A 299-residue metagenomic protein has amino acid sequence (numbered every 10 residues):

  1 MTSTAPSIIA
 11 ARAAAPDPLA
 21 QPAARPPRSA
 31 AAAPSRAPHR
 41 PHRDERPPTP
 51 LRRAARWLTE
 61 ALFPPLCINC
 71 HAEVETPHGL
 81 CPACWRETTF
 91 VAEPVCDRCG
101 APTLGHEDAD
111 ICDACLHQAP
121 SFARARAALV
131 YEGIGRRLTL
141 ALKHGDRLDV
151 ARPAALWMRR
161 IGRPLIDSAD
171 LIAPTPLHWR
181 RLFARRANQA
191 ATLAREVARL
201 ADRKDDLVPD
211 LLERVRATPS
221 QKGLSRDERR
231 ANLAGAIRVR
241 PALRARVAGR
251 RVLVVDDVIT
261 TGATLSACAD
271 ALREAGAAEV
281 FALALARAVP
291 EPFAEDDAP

Functional and structural regions predicted by a protein language model:
M1-P299: Glycine-rich phosphate/pyrophosphate-handling loop used in enzymes and phosphotransfer proteins
